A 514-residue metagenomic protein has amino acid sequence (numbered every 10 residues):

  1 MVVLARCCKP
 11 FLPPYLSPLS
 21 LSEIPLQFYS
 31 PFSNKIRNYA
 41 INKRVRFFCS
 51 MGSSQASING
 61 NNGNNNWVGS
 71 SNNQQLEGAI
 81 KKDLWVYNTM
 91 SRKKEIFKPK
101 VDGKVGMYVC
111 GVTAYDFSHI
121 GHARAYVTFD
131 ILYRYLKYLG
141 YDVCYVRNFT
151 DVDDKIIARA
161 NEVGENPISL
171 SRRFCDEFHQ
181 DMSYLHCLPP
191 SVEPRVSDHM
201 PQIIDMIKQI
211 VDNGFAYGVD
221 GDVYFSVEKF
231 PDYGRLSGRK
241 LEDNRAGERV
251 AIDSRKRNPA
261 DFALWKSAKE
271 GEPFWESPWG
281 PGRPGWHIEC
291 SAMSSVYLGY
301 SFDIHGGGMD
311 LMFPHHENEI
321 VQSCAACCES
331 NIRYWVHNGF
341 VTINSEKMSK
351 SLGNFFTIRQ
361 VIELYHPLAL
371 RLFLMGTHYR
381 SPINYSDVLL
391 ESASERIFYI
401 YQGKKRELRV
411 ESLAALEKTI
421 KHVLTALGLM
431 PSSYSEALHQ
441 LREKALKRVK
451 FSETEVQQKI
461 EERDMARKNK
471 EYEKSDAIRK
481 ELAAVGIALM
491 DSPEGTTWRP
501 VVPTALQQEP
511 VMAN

Functional and structural regions predicted by a protein language model:
V2-L76, K347-M348, N354-N514: Structural preference for alpha-helix termini/caps and helix-kink/transition segments
V2-V3, K9-P14, S53, S91-K94 (+3 more regions): N-terminal, positively charged nucleic-acid-binding surface of large information/translation enzymes
L21-A40, S183-K208, D212-G214: N-terminal, positively charged, Ser/Thr/Ala/Gly-biased leader segments that form transit/presequence-like amphipathic
S53, N66-Y115, D130, Q180 (+1 more regions): Alpha-helical recognition segments enriched in aromatics with Gly/Pro capping that present substrate-recognition
Y141, F215, I487: Short phosphate-binding/catalytic loops that engage adenosine nucleotides
V146-D154, C175-F178, L188-I203, G221-F230: Short, glycine/charge-rich beta-strand/loop segments that flank catalytic centers and engage negatively charged groups
A160-P167, S191-S197, G308-M309: The substrate-binding groove and active-site-proximal loops of carbohydrate-active enzymes, especially glycoside
